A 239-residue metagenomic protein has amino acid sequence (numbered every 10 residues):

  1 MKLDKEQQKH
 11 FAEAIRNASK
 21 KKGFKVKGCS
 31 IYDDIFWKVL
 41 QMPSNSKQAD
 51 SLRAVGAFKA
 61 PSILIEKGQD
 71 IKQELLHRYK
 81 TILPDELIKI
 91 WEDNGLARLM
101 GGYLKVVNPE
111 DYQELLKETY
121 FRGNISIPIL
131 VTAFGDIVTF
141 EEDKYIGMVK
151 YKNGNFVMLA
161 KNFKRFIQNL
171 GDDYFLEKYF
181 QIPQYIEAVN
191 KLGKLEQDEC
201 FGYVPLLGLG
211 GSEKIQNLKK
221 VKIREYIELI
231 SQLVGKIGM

Functional and structural regions predicted by a protein language model:
M1-Y32: A short, Lys/Arg-rich alpha-helix, primarily the initiator
L3, Q7, L75, Y79 (+2 more regions): Conserved aromatic-histidine-acidic binding/catalytic patches
K5, N124-P128, N153: Short, charged/polar micro-motifs that form catalytic or ligand-binding hotspots
E13, N17, E74-H77, D85-E92 (+2 more regions): Charged/polar, solvent-exposed surface patches and flexible loops
A18, K22, P43, K47 (+2 more regions): Short, flexible helical or helix-coil boundary motifs
C29-M148, F201-M239: A surface-exposed partner-binding patch
M148-F180: Compact, glycine/acidic-enriched structural inserts
Q168-V221: An amphipathic alpha-helical core segment
